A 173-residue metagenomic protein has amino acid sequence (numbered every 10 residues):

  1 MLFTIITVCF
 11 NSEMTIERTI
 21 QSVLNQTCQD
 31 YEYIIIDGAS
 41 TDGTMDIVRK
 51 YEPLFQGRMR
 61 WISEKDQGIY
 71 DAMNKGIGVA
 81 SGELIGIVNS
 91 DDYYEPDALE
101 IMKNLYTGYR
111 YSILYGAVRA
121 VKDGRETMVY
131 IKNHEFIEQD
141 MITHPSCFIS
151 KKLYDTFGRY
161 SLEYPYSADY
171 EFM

Functional and structural regions predicted by a protein language model:
L2-T4, E32, E171: Cell-envelope/extracellular polymer assembly enzymes that use nucleotide-activated donors
M14-E17, D42-Y51, Y93, D97: Acidic helix N-cap motif at the loop->helix transition within catalytic regions of sugar-transfer enzymes
Q21-D30: Short, acidic, metal-binding catalytic loop of nucleotide-sugar glycosyltransferases
Q29, D37-D46, N89-D92: A conserved acidic beta->alpha catalytic loop
E64-A80: Glycine-rich, basic loop-to-helix element that forms the pyrophosphate-binding segment of sugar-nucleotide handling
I85: Short aromatic/hydrophobic "clamp" motif used to bind/position activated sugar donors
Y93, D97-T127: Conserved donor NDP-sugar-binding/catalytic core segment of glycosyltransferases
Y130-M173: Conserved nucleotide-sugar donor-binding catalytic segment
